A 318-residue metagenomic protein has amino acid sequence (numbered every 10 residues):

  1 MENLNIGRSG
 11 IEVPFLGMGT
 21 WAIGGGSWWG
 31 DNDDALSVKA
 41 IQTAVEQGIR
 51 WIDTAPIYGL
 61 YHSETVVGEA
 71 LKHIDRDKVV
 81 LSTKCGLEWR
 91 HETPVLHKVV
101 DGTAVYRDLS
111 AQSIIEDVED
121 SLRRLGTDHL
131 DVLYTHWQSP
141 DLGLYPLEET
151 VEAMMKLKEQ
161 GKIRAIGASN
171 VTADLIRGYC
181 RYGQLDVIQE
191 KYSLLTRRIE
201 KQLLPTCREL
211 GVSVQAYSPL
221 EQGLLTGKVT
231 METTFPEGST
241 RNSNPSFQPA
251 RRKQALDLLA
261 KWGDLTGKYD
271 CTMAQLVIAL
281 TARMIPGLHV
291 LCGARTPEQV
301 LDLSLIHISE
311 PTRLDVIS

Functional and structural regions predicted by a protein language model:
M1-V80: N-terminal binding-site loop/beta-alpha segment at the start of enzyme catalytic domains that lines or forms
N3, Q138-L305, S309: Beta/alpha (TIM)-barrel catalytic core signal, keyed to glycine-rich beta->alpha loops juxtaposed to Asp/Glu that bind
I6, M18, S37, I52 (+11 more regions): Conserved, mostly hydrophobic/aromatic
S9-W28, K84-A104, Y134: N-terminal small/glycine-rich loop or linker at the start of catalytic domains across soluble metabolic enzymes
I23-D34, V100-S113, D141: Active-site mouth loops of central-metabolism enzymes
D31-A44, S110-R124, T172-R177: Short, acidic/polar
L122-D141: Active-site groove signature of glycoside hydrolases
I306-S318: Single conserved hydrophobic/aromatic residue that forms the stacking wall/gate of nucleotide- or nucleobase-binding
